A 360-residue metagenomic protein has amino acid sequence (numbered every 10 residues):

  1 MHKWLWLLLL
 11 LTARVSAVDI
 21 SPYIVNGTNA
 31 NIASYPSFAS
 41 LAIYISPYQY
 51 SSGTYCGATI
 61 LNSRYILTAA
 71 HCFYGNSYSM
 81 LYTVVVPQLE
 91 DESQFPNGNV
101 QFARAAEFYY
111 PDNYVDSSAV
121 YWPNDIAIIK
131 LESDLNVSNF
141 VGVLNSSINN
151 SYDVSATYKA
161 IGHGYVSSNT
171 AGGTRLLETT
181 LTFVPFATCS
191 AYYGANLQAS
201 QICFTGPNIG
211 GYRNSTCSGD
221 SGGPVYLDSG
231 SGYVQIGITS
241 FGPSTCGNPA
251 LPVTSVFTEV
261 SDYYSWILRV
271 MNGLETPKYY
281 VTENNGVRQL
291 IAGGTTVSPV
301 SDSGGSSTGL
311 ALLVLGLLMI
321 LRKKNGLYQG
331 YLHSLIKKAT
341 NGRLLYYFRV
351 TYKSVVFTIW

Functional and structural regions predicted by a protein language model:
H2-I66, N214, V281-D302, F357: Protease-domain processing segments flanking chymotrypsin-fold serine proteases, especially trypsin-like
S21-S34, Y74, M80-V137, S147-N149 (+1 more regions): Conserved catalytic-core segment of clan PA serine endopeptidases
Y44-P47, H71-Y74, Q88-S93, E132-V137 (+6 more regions): Acidic glycine-/aspartate-rich tracts in secreted/extracellular proteins
S51, G75, V115-A119, H163-T180 (+2 more regions): Active-site loop architecture of trypsin-fold serine endopeptidases
I60-F73, T180-F183, V225-P299: C-terminal subregion of chymotrypsin/trypsin-like serine protease catalytic domains
W122-I209: Chymotrypsin/trypsin-fold serine protease catalytic domain
P299-A311: Short, threonine-centered small-residue motifs that mark membrane-proximal processing/anchoring sites and TM-junction
T308-I336, G342, F348: A cross-kingdom C-terminal cell-surface attachment/processing module
